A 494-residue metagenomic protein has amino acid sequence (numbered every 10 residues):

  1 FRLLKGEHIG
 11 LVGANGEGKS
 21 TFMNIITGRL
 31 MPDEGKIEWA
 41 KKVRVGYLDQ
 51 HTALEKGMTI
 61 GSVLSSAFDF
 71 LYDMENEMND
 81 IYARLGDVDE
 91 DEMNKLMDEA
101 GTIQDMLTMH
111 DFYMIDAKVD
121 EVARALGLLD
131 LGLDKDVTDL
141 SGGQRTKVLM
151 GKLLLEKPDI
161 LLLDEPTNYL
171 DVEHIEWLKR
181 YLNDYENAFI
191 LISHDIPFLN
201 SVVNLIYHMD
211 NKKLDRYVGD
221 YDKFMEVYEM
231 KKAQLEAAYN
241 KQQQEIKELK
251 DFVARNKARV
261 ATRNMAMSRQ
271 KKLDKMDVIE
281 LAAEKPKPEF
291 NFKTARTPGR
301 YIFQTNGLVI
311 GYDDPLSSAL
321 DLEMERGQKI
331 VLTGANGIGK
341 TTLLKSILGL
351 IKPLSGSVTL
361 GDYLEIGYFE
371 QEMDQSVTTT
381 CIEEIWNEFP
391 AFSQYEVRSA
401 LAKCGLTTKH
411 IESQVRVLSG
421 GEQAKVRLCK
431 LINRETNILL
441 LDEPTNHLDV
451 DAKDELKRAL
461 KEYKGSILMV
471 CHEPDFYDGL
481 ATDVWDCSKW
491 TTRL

Functional and structural regions predicted by a protein language model:
F1-A237, P286, A295-L494: ABC ATP-binding cassette signature C-motif
V227-D277, A282: Intracellular alpha-helical coupling/juxtamembrane segments of multi-pass membrane proteins
F290-F292: Post-kinase regulatory C-tail/linker adjacent to protein kinase catalytic domains
